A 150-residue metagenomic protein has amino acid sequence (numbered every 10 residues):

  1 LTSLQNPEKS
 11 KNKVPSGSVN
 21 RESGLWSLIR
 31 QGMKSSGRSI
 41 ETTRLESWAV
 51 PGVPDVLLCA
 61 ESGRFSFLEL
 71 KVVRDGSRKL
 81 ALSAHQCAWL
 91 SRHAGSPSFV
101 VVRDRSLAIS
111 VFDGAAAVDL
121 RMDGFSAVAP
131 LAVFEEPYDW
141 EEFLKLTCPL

Functional and structural regions predicted by a protein language model:
L1-S47, E61, L150: Acidic-basic catalytic patches of nuclease active cores, encompassing PD-(D/E)XK and other metal-cofactor nuclease
T2, N6-K13, A127-L150: Charged phosphate-binding loop/patch that engages nucleotide di/tri-phosphates or the phosphate backbone of nucleic
T43, L68, F99-V101: Hydrophobic/aromatic beta-strand patches that form the interior of the parallel beta-sheet core in alpha/beta enzyme
G52: Beta-rich catalytic cores
V56-L58, R64-D75: Conserved catalytic cores of phosphodiester-cleaving nucleases, focusing on short active-site segments
V73-H93: Mg2+/Mn2+-dependent nuclease catalytic core
L80, A116-D123: Sequence/structural signature of beta-propeller domains
S91-V118: Nucleic-acid nuclease catalytic cores
